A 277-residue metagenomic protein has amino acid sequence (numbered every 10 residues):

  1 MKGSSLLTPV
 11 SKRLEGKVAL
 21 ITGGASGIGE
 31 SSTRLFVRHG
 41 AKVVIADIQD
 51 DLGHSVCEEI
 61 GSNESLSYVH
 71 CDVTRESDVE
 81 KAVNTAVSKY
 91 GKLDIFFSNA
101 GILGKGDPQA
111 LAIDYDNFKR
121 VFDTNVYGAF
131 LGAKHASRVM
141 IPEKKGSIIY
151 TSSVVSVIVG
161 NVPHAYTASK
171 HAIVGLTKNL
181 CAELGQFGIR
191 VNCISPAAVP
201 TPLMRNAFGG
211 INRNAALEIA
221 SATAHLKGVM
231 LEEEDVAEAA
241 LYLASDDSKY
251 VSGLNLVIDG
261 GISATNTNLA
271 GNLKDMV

Functional and structural regions predicted by a protein language model:
P9-V44: Canonical Rossmann dinucleotide-binding motif of NAD(H)/NADP(H)-dependent dehydrogenases/reductases, specifically
D107-A110, D114-K119, A220-S221: Substrate-binding pocket helix/loop in short-chain dehydrogenase/reductase
P108-Q109, V159-A168, N179, A207: Active-site loop-to-helix junction immediately N-terminal to the catalytic Tyr of the SDR YXXXK motif in Rossmann-fold
A133, S169, T177: Active-site helix of classical SDR
R138, A182-Q186, K249: Alpha-helical segment proximal to the catalytic Tyr-Lys
S153: Residue(s) in the substrate-gating loop at a strand-loop-helix junction that position the organic substrate next
N214, H225-V236: A conserved structural motif in NAD(P)-dependent oxidoreductases
